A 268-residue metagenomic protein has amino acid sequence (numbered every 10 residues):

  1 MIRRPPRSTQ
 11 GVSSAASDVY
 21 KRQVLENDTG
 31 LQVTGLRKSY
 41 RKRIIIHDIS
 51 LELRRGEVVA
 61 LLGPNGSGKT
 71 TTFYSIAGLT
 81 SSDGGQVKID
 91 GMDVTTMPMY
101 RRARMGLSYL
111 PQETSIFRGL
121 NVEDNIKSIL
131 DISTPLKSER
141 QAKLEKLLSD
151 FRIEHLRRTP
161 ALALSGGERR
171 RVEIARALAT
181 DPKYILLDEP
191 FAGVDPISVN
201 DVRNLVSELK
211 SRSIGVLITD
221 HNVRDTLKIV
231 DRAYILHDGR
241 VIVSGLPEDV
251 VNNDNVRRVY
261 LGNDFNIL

Functional and structural regions predicted by a protein language model:
M1-Y20: Single conserved hydrophobic/aromatic residue that forms the stacking wall/gate of nucleotide- or nucleobase-binding
L62-P64: The feature captures the beta-strand-to-loop junction immediately N-terminal to the Walker
M92, K127, S138-L156, N204-S207: Conserved ABC ATPase "signature" region
P160-L164, E168: Conserved ABC ATPase signature
D181: Conserved catalytic motifs of ABC-family nucleotide-binding domains
I185-E189: Catalytic Walker B motif of ABC-type/P-loop ATPase nucleotide-binding domains
